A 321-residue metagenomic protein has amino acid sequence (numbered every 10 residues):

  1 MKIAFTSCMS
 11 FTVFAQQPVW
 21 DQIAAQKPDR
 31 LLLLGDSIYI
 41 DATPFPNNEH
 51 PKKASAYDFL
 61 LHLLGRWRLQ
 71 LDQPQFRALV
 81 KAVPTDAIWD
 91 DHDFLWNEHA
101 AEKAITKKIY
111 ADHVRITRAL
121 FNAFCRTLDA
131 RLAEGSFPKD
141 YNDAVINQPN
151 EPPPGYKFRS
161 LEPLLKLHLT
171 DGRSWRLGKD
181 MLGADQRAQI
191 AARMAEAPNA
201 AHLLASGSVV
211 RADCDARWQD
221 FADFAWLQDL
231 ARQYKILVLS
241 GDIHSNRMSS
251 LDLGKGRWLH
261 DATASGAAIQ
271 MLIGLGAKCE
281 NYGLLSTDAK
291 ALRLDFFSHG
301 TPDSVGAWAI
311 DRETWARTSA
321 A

Functional and structural regions predicted by a protein language model:
M1-A321: Metal-dependent phosphoester/phosphodiester hydrolase catalytic core
